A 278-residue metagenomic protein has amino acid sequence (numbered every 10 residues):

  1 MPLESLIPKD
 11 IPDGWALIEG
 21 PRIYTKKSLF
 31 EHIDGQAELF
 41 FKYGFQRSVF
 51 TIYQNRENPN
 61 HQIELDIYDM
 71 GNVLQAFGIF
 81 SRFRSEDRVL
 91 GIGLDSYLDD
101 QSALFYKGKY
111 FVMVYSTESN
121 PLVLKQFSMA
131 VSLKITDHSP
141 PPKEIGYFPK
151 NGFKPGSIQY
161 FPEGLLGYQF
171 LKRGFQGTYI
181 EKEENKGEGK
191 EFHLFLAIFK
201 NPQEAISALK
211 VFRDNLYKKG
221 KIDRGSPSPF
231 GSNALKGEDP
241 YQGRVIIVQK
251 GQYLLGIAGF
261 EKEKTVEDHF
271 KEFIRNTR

Functional and structural regions predicted by a protein language model:
M1-W15: Short N-terminal segments immediately surrounding and downstream of signal-peptide cleavage
G14-G44, N60, M70-K107, Y147-K172 (+1 more regions): Short Gly/Thr-rich strand-loop-strand
E19, V131, I135-S139, E183 (+5 more regions): Sec/Tat-exported extracytoplasmic proteins
F41-I79, V112-V114, G177-L209: A short acidic-to-branched-hydrophobic micro-motif
Y53-H61, S96-G108, N120, T178-H193 (+1 more regions): Short, low-complexity cationic-aromatic patches
D66, L104, F111-V114, K236 (+2 more regions): Structural recognition of the beta-strand scaffold that forms the well-ordered cores of secreted hydrolase catalytic
I67-G71, S81-F83, S116-S119, I198 (+3 more regions): A mature extracytoplasmic/lumenal domain signature
E118-I145, F260-R278: Surface-exposed amphipathic alpha-helical segments
